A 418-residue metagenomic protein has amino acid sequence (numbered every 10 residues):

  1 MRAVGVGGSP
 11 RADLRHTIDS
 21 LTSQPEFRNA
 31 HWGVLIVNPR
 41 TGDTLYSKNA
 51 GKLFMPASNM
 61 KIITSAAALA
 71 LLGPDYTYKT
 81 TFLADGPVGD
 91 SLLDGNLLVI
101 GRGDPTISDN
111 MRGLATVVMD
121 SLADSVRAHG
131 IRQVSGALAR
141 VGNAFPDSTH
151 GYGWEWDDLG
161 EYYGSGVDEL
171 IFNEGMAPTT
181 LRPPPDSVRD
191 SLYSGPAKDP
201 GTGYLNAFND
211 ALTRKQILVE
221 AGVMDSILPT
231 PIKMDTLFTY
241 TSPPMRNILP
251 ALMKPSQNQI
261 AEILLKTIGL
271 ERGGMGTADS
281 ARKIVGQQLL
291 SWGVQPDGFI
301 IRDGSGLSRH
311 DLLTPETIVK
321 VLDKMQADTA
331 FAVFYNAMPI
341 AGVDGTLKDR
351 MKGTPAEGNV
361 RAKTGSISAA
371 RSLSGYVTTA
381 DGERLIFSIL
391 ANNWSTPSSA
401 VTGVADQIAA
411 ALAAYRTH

Functional and structural regions predicted by a protein language model:
M1-P39, Y46-K52, L122-G130: Beta-lactamase-like hydrolase cores
R2-S9, S47-P56, D85, G103-G113 (+11 more regions): Second-shell loop/turn segments in exported
L14, L45-S47, L265, G269-H418: Small-residue-rich helix-loop
N29-H31, N49-G51, A57-M60, D75-T77 (+10 more regions): Extracytoplasmic
H31-W32, D90-I171, G175, G269-T317: Mid-domain, small-residue-enriched loop/turn segments at the edges of structured enzyme/sensor domains
G42, P56-P74, L138, L170 (+3 more regions): Active-site SXXK
L71-D85, A221, F331-Y335: Short, well-structured active-site flanking segments
T179-V333: A small/polar active-site loop signature that marks catalytic segments
